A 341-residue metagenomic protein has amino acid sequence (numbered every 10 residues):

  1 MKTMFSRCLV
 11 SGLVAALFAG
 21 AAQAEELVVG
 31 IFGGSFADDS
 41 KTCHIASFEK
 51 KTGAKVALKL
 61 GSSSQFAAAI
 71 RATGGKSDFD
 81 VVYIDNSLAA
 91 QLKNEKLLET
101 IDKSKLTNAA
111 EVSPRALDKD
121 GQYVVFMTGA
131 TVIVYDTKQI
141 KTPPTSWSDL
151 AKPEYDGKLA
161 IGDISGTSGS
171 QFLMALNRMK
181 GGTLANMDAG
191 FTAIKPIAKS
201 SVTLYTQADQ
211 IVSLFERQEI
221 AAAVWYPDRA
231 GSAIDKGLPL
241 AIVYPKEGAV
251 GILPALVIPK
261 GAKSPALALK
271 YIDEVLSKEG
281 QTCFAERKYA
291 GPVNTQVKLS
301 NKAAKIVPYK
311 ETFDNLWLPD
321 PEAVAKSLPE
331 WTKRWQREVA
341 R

Functional and structural regions predicted by a protein language model:
E25-A90: Early extracytoplasmic/lumenal segment of secretory-pathway proteins
G34-K41, D78-E216: Extracytoplasmic ligand-binding site segments that recognize negatively charged/polar headgroups
L88-Q91, E216-R217, A221-P239: A ligand-binding cleft/hinge motif common to bilobed small-molecule-binding domains
E99-T107, G121-V124, A151, A221 (+2 more regions): Short beta-strand->loop
G129, T192-I197, L204-Y205, K236-K260 (+1 more regions): Periplasmic-binding protein-like
V132-Q139, A175-R178, I252-P265, C283-F284: A bilobed periplasmic-binding-protein/Venus flytrap-type ligand-binding module shared by bacterial periplasmic
P259-N315: Mature extracytoplasmic/periplasmic domains
K302-R341: Extracellular/periplasmic bilobal clamshell ligand-binding domains
